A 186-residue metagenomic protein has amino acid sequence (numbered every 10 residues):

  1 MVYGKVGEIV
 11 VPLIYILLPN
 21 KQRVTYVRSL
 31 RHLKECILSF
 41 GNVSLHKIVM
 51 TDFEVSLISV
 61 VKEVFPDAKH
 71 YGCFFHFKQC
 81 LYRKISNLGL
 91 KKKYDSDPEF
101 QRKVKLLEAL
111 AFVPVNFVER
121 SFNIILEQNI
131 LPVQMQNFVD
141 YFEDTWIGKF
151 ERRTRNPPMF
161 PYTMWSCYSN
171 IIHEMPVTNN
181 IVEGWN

Functional and structural regions predicted by a protein language model:
M1-N42: Electropositive, glycine- and tryptophan-enriched low-complexity nucleic-acid-binding patches
I37-N186: Extended amphipathic alpha-helical interaction segments
